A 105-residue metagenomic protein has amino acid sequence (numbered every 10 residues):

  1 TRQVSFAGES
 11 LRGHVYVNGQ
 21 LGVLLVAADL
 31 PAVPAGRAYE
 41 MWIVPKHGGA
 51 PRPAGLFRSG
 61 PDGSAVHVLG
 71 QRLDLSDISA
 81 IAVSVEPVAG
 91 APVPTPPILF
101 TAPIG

Functional and structural regions predicted by a protein language model:
T1-G105: N-terminal targeting/export leaders
